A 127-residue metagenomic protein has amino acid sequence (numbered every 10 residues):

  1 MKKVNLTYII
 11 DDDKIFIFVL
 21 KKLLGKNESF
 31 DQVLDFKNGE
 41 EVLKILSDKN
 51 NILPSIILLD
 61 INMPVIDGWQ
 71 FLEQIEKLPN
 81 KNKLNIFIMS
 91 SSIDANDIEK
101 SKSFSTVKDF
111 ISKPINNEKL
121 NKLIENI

Functional and structural regions predicted by a protein language model:
N5-I15, L20-L24: Conserved acidic segment of CheY-like receiver
D35-K44, G68: Helix N-cap/capping motif at the beta->alpha junctions
K44, W69-N80: Short amphipathic alpha-helix used as the core "switch/output" element in two-component signaling
N51-L58: Active-site beta3 strand of CheY-like receiver
M63: Receiver (REC) domain active-site loop signature in two-component systems and cognate sites in sensor histidine kinases
Q70, K83, I93-D109, K122: Alpha4 helix (beta4-alpha4-beta5 surface) of REC/receiver domains from two-component response regulators
M89-S90: Hydrophobic/aromatic residues positioned on beta-strands within the core alpha/beta folds
S112-K113: A Lys-centered signature of the CheY-like receiver
